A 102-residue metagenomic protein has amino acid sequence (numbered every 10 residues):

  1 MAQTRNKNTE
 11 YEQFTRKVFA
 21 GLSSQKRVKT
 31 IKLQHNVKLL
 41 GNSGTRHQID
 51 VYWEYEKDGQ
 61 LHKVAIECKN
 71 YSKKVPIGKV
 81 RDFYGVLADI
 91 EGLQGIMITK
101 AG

Functional and structural regions predicted by a protein language model:
M1-G102: Mixed-charge (Asp/Glu-Lys/Arg
